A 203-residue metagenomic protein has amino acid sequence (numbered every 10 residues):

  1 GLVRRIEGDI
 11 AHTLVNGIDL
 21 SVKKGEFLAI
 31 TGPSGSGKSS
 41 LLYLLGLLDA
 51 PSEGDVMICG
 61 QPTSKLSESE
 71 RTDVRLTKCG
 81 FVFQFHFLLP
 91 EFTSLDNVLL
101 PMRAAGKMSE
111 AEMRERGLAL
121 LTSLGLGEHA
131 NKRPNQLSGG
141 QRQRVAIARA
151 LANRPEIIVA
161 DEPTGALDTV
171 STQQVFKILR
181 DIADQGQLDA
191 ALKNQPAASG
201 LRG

Functional and structural regions predicted by a protein language model:
T31-P33: The feature captures the beta-strand-to-loop junction immediately N-terminal to the Walker
G54-P62: Conserved ABC transporter NBD signature motif
F92-P101: Short coil-to-helix segment of the ABC ATPase nucleotide-binding domain corresponding to the Q-loop/switch region
R133-L137, Q141-Q143: Conserved ABC ATPase signature
R154: Conserved catalytic motifs of ABC-family nucleotide-binding domains
I158-D161: Catalytic Walker B motif of ABC-type/P-loop ATPase nucleotide-binding domains
T169-S171: Helix N-cap at the start of a conserved alpha-helix in ABC-type nucleotide-binding domains
